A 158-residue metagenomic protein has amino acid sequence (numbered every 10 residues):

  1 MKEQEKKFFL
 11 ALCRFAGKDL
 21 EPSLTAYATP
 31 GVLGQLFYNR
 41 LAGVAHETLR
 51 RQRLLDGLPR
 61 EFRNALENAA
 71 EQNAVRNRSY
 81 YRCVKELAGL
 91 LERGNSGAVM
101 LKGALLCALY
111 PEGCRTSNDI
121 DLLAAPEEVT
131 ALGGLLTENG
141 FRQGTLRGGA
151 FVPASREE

Functional and structural regions predicted by a protein language model:
K2-K102: Helical scaffold of the NTase/Pol beta-like nucleotidyltransferase catalytic core
L54, L109-Y110, P153-S155: Short secondary-structure boundary/hinge segments and terminal tails
R76, Y80, V84-E86, T137-E158: Conserved catalytic core of two-metal-ion nucleotidyltransferases
K85-I120, A124-T137, T145-L146: Active-site nucleotide-donor binding segment shared across nucleotidyl transfer reactions
